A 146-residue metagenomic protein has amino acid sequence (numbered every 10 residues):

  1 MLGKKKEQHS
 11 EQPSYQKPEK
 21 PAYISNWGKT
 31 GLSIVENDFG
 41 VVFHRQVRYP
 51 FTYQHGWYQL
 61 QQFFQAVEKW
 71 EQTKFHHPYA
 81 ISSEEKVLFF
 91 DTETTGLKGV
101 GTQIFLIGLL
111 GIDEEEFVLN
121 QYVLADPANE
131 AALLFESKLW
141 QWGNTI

Functional and structural regions predicted by a protein language model:
M1-S83: N-terminal accessory regions of nucleic-acid-interacting proteins
H76, G108, L133-L134: Short, charged beta->alpha transition segments
S83-E84, G101-Q103, Q141-T145: Short, well-ordered loop/turn elements at secondary-structure boundaries
K86-T95: Two-metal-ion RNase H-like nuclease active-site motif
E93, L110, V123: Anionic group-transfer/hydrolysis microenvironments
K98-D113: RNase H-like nuclease fold core
E114-I146: Conserved DEDDh/DEDDy metal-dependent 3′-5′ exonuclease domain
